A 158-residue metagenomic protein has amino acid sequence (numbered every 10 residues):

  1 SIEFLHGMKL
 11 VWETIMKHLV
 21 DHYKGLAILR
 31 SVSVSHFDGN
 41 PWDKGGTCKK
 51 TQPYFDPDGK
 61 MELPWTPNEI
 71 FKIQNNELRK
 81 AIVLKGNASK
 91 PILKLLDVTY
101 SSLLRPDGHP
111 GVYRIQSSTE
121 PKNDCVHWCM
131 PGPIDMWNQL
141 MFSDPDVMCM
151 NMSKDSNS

Functional and structural regions predicted by a protein language model:
S1-S158: Extracellular glycan-modifying ectodomains
